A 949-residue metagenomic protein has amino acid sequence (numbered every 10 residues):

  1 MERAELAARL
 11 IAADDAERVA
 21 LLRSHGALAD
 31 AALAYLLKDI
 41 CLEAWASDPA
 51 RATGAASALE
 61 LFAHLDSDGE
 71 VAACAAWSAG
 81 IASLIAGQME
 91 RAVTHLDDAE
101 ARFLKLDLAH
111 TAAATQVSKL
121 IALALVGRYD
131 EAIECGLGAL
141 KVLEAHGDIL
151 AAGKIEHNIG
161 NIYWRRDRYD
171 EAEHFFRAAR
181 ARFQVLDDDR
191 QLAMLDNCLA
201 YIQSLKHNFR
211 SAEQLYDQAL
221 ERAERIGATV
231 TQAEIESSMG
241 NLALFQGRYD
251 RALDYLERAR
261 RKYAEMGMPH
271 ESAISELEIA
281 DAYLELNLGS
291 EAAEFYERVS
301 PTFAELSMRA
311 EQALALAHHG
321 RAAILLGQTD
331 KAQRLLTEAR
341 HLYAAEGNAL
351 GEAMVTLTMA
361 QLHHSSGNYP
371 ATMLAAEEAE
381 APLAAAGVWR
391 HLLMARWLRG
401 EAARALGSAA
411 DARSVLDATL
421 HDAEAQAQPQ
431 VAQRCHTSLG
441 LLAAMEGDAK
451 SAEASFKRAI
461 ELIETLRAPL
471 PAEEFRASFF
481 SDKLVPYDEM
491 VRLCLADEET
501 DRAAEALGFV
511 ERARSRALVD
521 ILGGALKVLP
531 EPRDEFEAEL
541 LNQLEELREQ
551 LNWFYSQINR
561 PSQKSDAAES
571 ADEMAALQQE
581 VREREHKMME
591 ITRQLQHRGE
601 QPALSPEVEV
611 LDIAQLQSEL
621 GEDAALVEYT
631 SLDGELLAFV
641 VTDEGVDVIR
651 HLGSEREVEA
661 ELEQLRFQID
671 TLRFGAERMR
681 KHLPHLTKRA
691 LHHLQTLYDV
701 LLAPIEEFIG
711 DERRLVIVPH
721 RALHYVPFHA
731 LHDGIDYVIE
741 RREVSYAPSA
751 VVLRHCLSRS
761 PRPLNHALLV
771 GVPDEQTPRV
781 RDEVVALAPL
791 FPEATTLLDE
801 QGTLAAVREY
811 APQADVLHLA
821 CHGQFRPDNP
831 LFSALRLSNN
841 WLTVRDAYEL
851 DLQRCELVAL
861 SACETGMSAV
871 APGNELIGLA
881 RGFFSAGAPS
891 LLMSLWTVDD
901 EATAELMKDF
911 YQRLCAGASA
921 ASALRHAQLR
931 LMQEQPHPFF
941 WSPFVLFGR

Functional and structural regions predicted by a protein language model:
R3, A34-S47, A73-Q88, T111-R128 (+11 more regions): Tandem amphipathic alpha-helical repeat scaffolds
A27-L28, H64-D68, I85, L104-H110 (+11 more regions): Short coil/turn linkers that connect adjacent helices within long alpha-helical scaffolds, especially alpha-solenoid
C41, E644-D647, E655-Q668, V718-V816: Catalytic-core domains of enzymes
F62-H64, S83, F103-L104, L143-E144 (+20 more regions): Eukaryotic all-alpha helical interaction scaffolds
A449-D736, P761-L768, P789: Amphipathic alpha-helical protein-protein interaction segments
P748-L753, S758-S760, N765, P773-P778 (+3 more regions): Catalytic cores of nucleophile-dependent amide-cleaving enzymes
T897, A902-R949: An often Trp-containing, charged/polar helix-loop segment at the C-terminal end of enzyme catalytic cores
